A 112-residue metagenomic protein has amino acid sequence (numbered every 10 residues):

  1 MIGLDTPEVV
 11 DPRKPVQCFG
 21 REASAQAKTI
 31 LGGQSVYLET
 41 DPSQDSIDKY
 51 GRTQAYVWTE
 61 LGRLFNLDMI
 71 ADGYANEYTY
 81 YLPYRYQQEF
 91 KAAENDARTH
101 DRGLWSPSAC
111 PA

Functional and structural regions predicted by a protein language model:
M1-A112: Small beta-barrel nucleic-acid-binding modules, primarily SNase/OB-fold domains and secondarily Tudor-like barrels
